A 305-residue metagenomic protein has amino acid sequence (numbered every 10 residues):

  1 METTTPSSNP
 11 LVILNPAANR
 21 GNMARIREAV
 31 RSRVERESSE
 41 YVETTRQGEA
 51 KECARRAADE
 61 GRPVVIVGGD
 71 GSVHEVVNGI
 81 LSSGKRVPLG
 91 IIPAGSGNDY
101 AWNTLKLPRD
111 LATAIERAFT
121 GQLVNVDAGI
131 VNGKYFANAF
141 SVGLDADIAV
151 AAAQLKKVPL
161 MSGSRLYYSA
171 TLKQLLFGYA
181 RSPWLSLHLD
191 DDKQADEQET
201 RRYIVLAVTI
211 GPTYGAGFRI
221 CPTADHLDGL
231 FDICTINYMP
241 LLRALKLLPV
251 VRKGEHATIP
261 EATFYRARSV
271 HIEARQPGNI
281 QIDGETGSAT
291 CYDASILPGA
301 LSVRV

Functional and structural regions predicted by a protein language model:
M1-V67, H74, G79: ATP/NTP phosphate-donor binding region
P6-S8, N132-K134, G178-S182, Q198-Y203 (+4 more regions): Short gly/pro-enriched beta-turn/loop segments at secondary-structure junctions
L11-L14, T44, S82-I204: Catalytic core of DAGKc-family lipid kinases
A18, G69-S72, A94-G97, V142-L144 (+1 more regions): Short glycine-rich anion-binding loops that position phosphate/pyrophosphate groups of nucleotides and phosphorylated
M23, E75-N78, A101-W102, G217-F218 (+2 more regions): Short glycine-/acidic-enriched loop or helix-start segments at secondary-structure transitions that form or flank
S141, D145, A207-I220, T286: Glycine-rich phosphate/pyrophosphate-binding beta-alpha loops
D145-I148, D196, T213-G217, L241-A244: Short acidic/glycine-rich loop or secondary-structure boundary segments that cap or lie
L189-A195, T200, D225-H226, F231 (+1 more regions): ATP/nucleoside-binding phosphotransfer catalytic cores, i.e., glycine-rich phosphate-binding loops
